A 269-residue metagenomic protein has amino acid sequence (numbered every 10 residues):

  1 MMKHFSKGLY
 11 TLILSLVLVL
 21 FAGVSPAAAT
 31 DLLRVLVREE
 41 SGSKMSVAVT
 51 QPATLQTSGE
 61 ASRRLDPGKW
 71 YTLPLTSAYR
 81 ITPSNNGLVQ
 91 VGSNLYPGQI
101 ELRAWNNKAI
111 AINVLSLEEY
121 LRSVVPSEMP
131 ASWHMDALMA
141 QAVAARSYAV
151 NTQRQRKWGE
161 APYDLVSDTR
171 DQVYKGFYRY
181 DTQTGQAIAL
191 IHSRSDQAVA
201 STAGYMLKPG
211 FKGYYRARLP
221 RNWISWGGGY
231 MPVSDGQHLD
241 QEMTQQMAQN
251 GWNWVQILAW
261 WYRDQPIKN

Functional and structural regions predicted by a protein language model:
M2-N269: Conserved, single-site charged/polar hotspot
